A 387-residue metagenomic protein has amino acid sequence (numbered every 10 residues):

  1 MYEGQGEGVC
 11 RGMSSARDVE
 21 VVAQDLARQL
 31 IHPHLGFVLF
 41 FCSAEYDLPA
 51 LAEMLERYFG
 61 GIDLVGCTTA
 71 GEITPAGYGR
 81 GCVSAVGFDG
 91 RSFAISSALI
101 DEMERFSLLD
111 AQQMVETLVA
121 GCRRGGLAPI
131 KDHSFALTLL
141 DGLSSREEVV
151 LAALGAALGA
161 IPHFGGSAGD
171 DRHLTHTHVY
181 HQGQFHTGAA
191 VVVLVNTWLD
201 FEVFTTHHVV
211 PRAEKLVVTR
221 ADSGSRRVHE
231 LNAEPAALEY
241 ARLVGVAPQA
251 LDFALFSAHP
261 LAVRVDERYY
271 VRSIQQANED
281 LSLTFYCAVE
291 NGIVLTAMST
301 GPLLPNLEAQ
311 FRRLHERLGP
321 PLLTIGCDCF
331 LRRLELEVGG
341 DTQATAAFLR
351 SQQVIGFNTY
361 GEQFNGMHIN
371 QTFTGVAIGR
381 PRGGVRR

Functional and structural regions predicted by a protein language model:
M1-R387: Hydrophobic alpha/beta core scaffold segments
